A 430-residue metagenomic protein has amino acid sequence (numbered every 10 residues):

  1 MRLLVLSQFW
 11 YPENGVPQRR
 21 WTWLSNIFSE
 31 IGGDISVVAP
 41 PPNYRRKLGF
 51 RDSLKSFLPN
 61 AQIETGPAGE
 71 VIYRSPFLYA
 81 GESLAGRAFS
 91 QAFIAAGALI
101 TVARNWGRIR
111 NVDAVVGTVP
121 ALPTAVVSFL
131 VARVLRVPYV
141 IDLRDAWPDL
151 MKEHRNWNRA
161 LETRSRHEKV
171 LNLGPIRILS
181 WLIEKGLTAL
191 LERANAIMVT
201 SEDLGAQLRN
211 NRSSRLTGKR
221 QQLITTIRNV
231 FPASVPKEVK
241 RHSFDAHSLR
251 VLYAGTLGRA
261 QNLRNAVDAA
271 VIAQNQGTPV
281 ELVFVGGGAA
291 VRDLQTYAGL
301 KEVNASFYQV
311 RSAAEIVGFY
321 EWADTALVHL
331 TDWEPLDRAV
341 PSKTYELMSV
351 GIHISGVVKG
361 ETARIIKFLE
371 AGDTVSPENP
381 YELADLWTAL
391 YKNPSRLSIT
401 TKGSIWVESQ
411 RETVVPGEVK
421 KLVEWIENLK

Functional and structural regions predicted by a protein language model:
M1-E64, A196, E202, R228 (+3 more regions): N-terminal subdomain of nucleotide-sugar transferases
Q8, Y79-G86, I109-R110, V137-E184: Acceptor-binding helix/loop patch of EC 2.4 sugar-transfer enzymes, predominantly nucleotide-sugar-dependent
I100-A103, P123-V126, L130-V134, D149 (+1 more regions): Membrane-proximal helix-turn-helix segments that form the acceptor-binding/catalytic region of lipid-linked
L173, S248, P279, V283-G286 (+2 more regions): Nucleotide-activated donor-binding/catalytic signature segment of Leloir-type glycosyltransferases, i.e., the conserved
R177-L223, A233, R364-I365, E418 (+1 more regions): A short, active-site helix/loop in glycosyltransferases that binds the activated sugar's phosphate group
F231, V235, S243-Q261, V267-A270: Conserved donor-binding/catalytic core segment of Leloir-type glycosyltransferases
Q261, S312-F319, A326-M348, S355-I365: Nucleotide-sugar-dependent
E378-E382, P394-I426: A charged, aromatic-enriched C-terminal amphipathic alpha-helix characteristic of glycosyltransferases across folds
